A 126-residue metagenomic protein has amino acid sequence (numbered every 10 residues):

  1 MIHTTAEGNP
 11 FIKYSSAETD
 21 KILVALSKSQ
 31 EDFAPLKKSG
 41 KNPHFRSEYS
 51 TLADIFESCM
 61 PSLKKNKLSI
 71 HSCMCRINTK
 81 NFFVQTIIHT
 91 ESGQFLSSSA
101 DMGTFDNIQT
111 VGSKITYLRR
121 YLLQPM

Functional and structural regions predicted by a protein language model:
I2-M126: Polyanion-binding surfaces on beta-sheet-dominated domains and ring/shell assemblies
